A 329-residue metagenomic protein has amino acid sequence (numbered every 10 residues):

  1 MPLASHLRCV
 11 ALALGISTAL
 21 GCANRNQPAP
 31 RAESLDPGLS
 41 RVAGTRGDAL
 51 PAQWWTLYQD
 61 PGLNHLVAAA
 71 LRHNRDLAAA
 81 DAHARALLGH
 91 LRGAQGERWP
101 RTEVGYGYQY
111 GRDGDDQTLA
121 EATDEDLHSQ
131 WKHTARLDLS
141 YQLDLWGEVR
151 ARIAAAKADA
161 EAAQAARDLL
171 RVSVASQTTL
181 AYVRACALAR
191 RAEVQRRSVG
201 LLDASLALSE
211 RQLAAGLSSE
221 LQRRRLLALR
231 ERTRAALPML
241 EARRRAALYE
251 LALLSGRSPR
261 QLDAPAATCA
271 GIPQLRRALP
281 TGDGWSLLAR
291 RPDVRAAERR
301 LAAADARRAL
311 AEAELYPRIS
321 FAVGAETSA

Functional and structural regions predicted by a protein language model:
P2-R72, A120, K157, E241-A289: Terminal intrinsically disordered/low-complexity segments used for targeting and assembly
A49-Y58, G107-D138, Q261-P280, A309 (+1 more regions): Small/polar, glycine/serine/threonine/aspartate-rich low-complexity segments that form flexible
L63-H65, A86, K132-T134, L180 (+1 more regions): Transmembrane beta-barrel architecture of outer-membrane proteins
V67, T134-D138, Y182, L227 (+1 more regions): Membrane-embedded beta-strand positions in outer-membrane beta-barrel channels/transporters
A78, R98-S129, S140-L169, L188 (+2 more regions): Small/polar (Gly/Ser/Thr/Ala-rich) solvent-exposed segments that form structured loops/beta-strands/short helices used
V149, A158, A165-D283: Periplasmic alpha-helical coiled-coil/stalk elements that build and connect Gram-negative outer-membrane
L240, P292-D293, R299: Metallo-beta-lactamase
A296-Y316: Long hydrophobic segments that form regular secondary structure
